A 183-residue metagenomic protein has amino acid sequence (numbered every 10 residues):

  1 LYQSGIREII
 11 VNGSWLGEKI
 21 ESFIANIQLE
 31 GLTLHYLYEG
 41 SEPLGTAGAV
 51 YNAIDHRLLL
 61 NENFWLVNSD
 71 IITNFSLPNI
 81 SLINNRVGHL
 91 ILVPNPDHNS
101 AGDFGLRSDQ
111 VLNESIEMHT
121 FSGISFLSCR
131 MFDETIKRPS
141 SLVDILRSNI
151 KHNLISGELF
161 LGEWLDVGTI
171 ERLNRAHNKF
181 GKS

Functional and structural regions predicted by a protein language model:
L1-N68, E134-K137: Conserved N-terminal catalytic core of the sugar/cofactor nucleotidyltransferase
Y2, T33, D55-N63, T73-S108: Basic phosphate/pyrophosphate-binding loop/patch that engages nucleotide-derived ligands
S14, L37-G40, I91, E114 (+1 more regions): Conserved beta-strand termini and adjacent loop/short-helix elements that scaffold enzyme active sites in alpha/beta
E21-F23, A47, F75-P78, S100-A101 (+1 more regions): Short glycine-/acidic-enriched loop or helix-start segments at secondary-structure transitions that form or flank
N26-E30, G105, R147-I150: Short, conserved catalytic or adaptor-binding loops enriched in Gly and charged residues
W65, I72, P78-L82, N95-H98 (+1 more regions): Catalytic-core segments of class I nucleotidyltransferases/pyrophosphorylases that form NMP-activated intermediates
